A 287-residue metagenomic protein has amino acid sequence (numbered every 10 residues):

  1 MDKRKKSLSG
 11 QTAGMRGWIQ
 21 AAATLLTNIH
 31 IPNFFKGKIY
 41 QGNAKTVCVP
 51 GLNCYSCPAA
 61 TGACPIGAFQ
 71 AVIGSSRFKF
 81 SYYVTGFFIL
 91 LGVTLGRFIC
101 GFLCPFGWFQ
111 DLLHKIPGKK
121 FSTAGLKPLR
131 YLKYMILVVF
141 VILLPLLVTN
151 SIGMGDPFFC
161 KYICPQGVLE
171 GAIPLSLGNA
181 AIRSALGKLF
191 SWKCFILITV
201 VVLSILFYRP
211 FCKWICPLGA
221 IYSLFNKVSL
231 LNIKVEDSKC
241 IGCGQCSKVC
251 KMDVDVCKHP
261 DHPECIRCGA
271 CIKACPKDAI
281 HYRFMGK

Functional and structural regions predicted by a protein language model:
M1-C257, P263-K287: Non-ligating segments of multi-cofactor redox enzymes
